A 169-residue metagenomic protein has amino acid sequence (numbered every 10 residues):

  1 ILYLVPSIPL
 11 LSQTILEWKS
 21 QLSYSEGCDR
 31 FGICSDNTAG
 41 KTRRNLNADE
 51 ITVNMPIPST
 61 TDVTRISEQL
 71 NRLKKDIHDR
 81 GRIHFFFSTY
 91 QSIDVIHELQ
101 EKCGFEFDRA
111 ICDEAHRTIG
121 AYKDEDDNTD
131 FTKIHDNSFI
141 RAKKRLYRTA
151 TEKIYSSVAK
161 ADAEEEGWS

Functional and structural regions predicted by a protein language model:
I1-R44, Y90-S92: Conserved Walker A/P-loop ATP-binding site and its immediately adjacent core in helicase/helicase-like ATPase domains
L2-L4, G32, F87, I111-C112 (+1 more regions): A structural signal for short, well-ordered beta-strand segments and their strand-loop junctions that often border
Q13, I96-L99, A121-Y122, S156-A159: Short glycine-/acidic-enriched loop or helix-start segments at secondary-structure transitions that form or flank
L16, K41-A48, D124, V158-K160: Short aromatic-enriched loop/helix-cap "lid" or pocket-rim segments at secondary-structure transitions that line
F31-R43, N47, V53-E68, T89-V95 (+1 more regions): Conserved helicase motor
S67-E106: Conserved helix/coil segment N-terminal to the catalytic DExD/H
Q91-S92, K102-Y147, T151-K153: SF2 helicase catalytic motif II
K144, S157-S169: Interdomain helical connector at the RecA1-RecA2 junction of SF1/SF2 helicase-like NTPases
